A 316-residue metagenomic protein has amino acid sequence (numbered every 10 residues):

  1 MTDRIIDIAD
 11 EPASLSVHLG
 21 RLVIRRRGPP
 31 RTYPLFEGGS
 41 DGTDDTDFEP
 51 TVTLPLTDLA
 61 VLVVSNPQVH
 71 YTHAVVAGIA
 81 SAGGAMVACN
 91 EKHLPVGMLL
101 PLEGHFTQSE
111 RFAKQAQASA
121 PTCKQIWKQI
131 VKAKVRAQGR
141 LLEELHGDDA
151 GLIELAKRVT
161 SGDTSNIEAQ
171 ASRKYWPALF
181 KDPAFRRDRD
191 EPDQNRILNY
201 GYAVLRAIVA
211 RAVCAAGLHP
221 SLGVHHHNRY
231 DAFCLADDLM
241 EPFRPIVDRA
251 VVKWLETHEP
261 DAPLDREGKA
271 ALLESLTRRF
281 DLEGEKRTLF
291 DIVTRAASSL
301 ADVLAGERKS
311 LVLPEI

Functional and structural regions predicted by a protein language model:
T2-I6, E11-A13, G20-P30, G78-S81 (+1 more regions): Active-site helix-to-loop segments that bind/position phosphate- or nucleotide-bearing substrates and donors across
A9-T53: Short, composition-biased local secondary-structure segments
F36-T107: Glycine/small-residue-rich interface belts in oligomeric ring/scaffold proteins and their assembly partners
